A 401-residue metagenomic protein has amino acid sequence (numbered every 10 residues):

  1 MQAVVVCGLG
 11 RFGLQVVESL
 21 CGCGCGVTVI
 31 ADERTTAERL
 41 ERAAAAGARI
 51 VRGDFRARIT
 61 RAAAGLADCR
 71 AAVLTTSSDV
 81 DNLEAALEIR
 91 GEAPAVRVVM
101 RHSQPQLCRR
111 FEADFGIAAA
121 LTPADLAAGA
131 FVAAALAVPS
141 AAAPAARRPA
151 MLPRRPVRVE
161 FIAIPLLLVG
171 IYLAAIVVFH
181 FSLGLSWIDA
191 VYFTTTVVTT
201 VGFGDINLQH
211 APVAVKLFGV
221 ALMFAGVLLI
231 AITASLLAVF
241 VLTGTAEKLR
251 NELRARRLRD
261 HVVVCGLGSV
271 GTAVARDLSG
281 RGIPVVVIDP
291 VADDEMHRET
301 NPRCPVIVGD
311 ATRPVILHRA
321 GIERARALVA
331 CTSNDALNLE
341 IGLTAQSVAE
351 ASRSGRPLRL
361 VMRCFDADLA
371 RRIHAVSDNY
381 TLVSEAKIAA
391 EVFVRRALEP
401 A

Functional and structural regions predicted by a protein language model:
M1-A401: Cytosolic regulatory regions of ion transport systems
